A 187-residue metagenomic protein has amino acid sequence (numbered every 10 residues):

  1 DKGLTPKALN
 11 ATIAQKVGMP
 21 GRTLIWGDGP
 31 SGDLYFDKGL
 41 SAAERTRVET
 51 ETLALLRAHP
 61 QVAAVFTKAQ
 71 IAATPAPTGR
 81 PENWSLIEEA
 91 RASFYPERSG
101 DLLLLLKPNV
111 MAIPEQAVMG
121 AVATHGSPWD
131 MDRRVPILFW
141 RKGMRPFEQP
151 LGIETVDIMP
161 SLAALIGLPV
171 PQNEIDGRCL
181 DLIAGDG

Functional and structural regions predicted by a protein language model:
D1-E115: Secreted, luminal/periplasmic, and some membrane-associated catalytic domains that remodel anionic oxygen-ester
D1-T46, V122-I166, D181-D186: Substrate-binding rim/cap in mid-to-C-terminal beta-strand-loop elements of soluble/periplasmic
G21-R22, V170-I175: Short, surface-exposed acidic
R57-Q61, A163-P171, G185: Sec-exported extracytoplasmic/periplasmic mature domains
K68-I71, N173-R178: Acidic carboxylate-rich catalytic motifs and surrounding loops in phosphoryl-/glycosyl-chemistry enzymes
R91-F94, H125, V170: Short proline/glycine-enriched turn/loop segments at secondary-structure junctions
M111-E115, M144-E148, L168, Q172: Substrate-binding/catalytic groove segments of enzymes that remodel or degrade extracellular structural polymers
P114-A123: Short, surface-exposed loop/helix-turn segments at secondary-structure junctions that function as lids/hinges flanking
